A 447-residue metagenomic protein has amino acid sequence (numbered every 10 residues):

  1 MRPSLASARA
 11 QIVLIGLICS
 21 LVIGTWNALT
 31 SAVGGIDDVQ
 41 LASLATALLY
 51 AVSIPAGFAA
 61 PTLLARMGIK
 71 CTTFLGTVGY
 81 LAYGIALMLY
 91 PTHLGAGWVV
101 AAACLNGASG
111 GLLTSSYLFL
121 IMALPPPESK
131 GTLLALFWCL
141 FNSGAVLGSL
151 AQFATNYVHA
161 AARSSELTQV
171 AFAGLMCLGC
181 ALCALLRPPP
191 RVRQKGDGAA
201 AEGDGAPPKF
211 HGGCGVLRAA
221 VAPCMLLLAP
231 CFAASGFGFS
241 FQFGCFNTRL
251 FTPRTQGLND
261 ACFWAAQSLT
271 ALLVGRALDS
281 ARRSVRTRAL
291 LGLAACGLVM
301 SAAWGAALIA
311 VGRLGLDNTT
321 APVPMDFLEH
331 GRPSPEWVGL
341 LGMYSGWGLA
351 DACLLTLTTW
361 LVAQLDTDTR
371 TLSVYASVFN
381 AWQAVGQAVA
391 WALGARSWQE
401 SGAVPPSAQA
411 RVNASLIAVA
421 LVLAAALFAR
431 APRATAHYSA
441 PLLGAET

Functional and structural regions predicted by a protein language model:
M1-L5, R193-C214, T435-T447: Non-transmembrane, juxtamembrane loop and terminal tail segments of multi-pass eukaryotic membrane proteins
M1-T25: Cytosolic juxtamembrane N-terminal segment immediately preceding the first transmembrane helix of multi-pass
A8, T25-A32, L178, L186 (+1 more regions): Membrane-interfacial loop- and helix-cap regions that link adjacent transmembrane helices in polytopic membrane proteins
T46, V52-I54, N106, G110-L113 (+6 more regions): Glycine-rich segments within core transmembrane alpha-helices of 12-TM secondary carriers
P55-C71, N156, L269-A294, W398-Q399: Helix-to-loop junctions at the C-terminal end of transmembrane segments in multipass secondary transporters
P55-L94: Conserved MFS/SLC helix-loop-helix module at the cytosolic interface between two early adjacent transmembrane helices
K70, A154-L175, V285-G292, A392-V419: A membrane-interface helix-boundary motif in multi-pass transporters
E166-L186, A295-A303, Q409-A429: Symmetry-related core transmembrane helices of the 12-TM Major Facilitator Superfamily/SLC fold
